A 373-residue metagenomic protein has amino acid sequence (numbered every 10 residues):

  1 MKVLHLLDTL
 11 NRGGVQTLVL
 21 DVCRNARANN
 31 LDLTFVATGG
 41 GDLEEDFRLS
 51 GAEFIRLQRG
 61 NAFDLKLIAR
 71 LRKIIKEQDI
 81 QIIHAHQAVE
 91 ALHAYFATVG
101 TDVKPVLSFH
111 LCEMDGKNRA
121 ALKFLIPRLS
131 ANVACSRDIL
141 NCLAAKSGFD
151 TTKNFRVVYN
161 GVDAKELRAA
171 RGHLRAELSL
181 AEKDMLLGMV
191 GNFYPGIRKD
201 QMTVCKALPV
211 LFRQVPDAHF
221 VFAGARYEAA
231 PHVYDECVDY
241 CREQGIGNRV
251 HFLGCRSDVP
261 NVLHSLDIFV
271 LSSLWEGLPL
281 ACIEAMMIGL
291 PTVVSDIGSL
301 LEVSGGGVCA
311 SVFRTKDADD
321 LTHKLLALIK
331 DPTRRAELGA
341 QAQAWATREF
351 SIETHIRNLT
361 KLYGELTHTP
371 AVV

Functional and structural regions predicted by a protein language model:
L4, A181-K199, C205-L208, V221: Conserved donor-binding/catalytic core segment of Leloir-type glycosyltransferases
V36-A37, P291-V294: Short hydrophobic beta-strand element within catalytic cores of glycosyltransferases and related nucleotide-activated
A85-A91, F109: Short His-centered aromatic/hydrophobic patch
V99, P105-C135, N141, S147-D150: A conserved, positively charged/aromatic
L167-L180, C237-V238, R334: A short helix/loop element that forms part of the nucleotide-sugar donor recognition site in Leloir-type
C255, L274: Aromatic "clamp/platform" in nucleotide-sugar-dependent glycosyltransferases that forms part of the donor/acceptor
G306-A318, A327-T333: Conserved acidic donor-binding segment of nucleotide-sugar-dependent glycosyltransferases
D320, A327, R334-E349, H355-K361: A short, well-ordered alpha-helix in the C-terminal region of glycosyltransferases
